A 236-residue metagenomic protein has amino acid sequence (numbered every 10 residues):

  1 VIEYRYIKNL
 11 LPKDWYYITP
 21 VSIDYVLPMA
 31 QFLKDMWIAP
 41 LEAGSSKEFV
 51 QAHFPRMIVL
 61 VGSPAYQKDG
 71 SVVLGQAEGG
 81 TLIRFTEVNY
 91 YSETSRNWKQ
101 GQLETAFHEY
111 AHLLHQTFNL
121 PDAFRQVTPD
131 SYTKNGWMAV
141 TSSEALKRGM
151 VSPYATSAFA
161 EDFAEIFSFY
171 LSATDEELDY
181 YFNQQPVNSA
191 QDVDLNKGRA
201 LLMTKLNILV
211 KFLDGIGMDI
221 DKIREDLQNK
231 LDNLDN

Functional and structural regions predicted by a protein language model:
I2-S22, A190: Acidic/histidine-rich, surface-exposed loop or edge segments in extracytoplasmic proteins
L27-L82: Auxiliary, metal-adjacent structural segments of Zn-dependent hydrolase domains
K34, I38, E42, A111-L120 (+3 more regions): Sec-exported extracytoplasmic/periplasmic mature domains
L41-L60, T117-F118, D122, E177-P186 (+1 more regions): Surface-exposed patches in mature extracellular/periplasmic domains of secreted proteins
E87-F107: Short pre-active-site segment immediately N-terminal to the catalytic Zn-binding motif
Q100-P121, A164: Active-site recognition of the HExxH zinc-binding catalytic motif
P121-K134, M218, L227-L234: Extracellular/surface-associated beta-sandwich interaction domains
Y132-K222, L234-N236: Metalloprotease/metallohydrolase-associated module, dominated by Zn2+-dependent proteases
